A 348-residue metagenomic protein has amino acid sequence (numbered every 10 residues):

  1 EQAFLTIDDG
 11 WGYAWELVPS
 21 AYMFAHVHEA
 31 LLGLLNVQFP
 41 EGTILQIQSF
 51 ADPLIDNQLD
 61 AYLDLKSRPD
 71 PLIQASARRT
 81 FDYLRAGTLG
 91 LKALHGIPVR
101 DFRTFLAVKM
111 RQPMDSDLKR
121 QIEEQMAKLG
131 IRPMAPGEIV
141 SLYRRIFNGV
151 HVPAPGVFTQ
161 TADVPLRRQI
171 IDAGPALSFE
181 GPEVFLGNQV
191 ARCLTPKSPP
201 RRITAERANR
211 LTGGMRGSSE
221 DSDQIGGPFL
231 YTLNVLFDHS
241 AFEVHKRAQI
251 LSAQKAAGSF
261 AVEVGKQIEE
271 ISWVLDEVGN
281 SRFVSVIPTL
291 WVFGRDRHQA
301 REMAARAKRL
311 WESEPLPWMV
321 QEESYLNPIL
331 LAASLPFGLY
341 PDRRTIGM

Functional and structural regions predicted by a protein language model:
E1-M348: Extended, folded cores of ATP/NTP-driven motor/assembly subunits in large transport and secretion machines
